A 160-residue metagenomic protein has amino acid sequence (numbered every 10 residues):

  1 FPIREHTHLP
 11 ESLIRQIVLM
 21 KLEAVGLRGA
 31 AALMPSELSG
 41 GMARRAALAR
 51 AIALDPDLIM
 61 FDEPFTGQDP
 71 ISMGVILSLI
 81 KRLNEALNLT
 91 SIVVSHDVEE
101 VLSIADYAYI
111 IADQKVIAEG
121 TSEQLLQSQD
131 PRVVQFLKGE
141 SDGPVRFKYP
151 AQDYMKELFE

Functional and structural regions predicted by a protein language model:
E11-A30: Conserved ABC ATPase "signature" region
L33, L54: Conserved signature/switch motifs of ABC ATPase nucleotide-binding domains
M34-L38, M42: Conserved ABC ATPase signature
I59-D62: Catalytic Walker B motif of ABC-type/P-loop ATPase nucleotide-binding domains
S95-H96: H-loop/switch region of ABC-family ATPase nucleotide-binding domains
K138-E160: ABC ATPase nucleotide-binding domains
